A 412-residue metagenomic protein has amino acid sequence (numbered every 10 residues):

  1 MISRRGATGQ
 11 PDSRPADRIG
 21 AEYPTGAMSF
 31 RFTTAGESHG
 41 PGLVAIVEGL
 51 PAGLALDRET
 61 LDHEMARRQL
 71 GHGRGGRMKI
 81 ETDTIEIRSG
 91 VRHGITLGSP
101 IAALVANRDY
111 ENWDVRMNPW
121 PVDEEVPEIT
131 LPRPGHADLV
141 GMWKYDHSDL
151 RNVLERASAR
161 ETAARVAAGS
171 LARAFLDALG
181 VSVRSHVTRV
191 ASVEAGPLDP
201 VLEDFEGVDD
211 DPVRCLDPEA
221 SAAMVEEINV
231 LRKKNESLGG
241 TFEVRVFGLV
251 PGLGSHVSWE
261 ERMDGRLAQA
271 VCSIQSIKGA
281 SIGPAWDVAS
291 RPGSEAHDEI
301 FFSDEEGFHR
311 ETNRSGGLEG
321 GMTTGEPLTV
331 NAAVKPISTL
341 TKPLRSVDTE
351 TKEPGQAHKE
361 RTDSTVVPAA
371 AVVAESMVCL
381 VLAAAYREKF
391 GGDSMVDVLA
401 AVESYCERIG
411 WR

Functional and structural regions predicted by a protein language model:
M1-I2, I19: Short hydrophobic transmembrane-like helices used for membrane targeting/insertion
R4-T8: Short, low-complexity, charge-dense intrinsically disordered segments
P11-R14, R18: Short polybasic linear motifs
I19-R412: Generic N-terminal targeting/processing segments that precede catalytic cores or assembly contacts
